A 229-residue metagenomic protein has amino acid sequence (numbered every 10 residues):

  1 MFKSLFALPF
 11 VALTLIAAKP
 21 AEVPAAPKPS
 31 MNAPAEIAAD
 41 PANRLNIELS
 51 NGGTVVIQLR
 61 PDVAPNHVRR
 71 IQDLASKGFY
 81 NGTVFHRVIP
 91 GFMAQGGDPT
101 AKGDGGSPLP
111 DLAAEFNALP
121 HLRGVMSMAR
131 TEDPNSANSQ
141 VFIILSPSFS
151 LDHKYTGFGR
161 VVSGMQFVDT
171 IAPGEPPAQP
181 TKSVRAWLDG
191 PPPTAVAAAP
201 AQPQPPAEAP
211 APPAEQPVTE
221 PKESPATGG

Functional and structural regions predicted by a protein language model:
F2-P9, L13-G229: Cyclophilin-like peptidyl-prolyl cis-trans isomerases
